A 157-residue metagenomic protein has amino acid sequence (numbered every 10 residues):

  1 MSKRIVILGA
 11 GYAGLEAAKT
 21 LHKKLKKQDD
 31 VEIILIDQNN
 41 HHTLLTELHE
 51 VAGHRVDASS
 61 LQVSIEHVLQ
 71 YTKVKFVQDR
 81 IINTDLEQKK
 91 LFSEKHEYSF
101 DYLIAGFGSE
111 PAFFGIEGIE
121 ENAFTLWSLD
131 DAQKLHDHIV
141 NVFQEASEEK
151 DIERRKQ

Functional and structural regions predicted by a protein language model:
M1-K75, K156-Q157: Beta1-alpha1 glycine-rich phosphate/pyrophosphate-binding loop at the start of Rossmann-like nucleotide-binding domains
S2, V74-Q157: FAD-binding core/adjacent interface of flavoenzyme oxidoreductases
